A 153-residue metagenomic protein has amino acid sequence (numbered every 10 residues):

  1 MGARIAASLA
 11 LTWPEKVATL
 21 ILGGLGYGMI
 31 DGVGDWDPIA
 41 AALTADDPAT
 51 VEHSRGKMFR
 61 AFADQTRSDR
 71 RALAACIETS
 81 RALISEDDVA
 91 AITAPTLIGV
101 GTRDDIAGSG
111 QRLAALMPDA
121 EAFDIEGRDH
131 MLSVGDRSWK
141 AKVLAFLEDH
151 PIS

Functional and structural regions predicted by a protein language model:
R4-D47: Flexible "cap/lid" loop of the alpha/beta hydrolase fold
R60-S85: Hydrophobic, aromatic-rich cap/lid helix
V89-T93, A115-M117: Short, conserved loop/helix-junction motifs that constitute active-site signature segments in enzyme catalytic cores
I92, I98-V100: Short beta-strand/loop motif that positions the catalytic acidic residue of the alpha/beta-hydrolase fold
G101-D104, G127-D129: Acidic beta-to-alpha connecting loop that harbors the catalytic carboxylate
D104-G110: Conserved alpha/beta-hydrolase "acid-adjacent" motif
F123-S153: Catalytic active-site module of serine/aspartate enzymes centered on a nucleophile-bearing elbow/loop
